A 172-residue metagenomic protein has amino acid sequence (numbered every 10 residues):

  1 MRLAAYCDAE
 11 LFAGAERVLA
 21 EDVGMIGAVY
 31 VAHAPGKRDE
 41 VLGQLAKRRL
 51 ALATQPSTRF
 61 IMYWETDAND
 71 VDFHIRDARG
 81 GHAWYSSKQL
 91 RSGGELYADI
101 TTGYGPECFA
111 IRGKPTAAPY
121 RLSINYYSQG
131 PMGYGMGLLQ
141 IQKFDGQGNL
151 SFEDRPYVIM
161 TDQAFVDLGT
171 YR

Functional and structural regions predicted by a protein language model:
M1-P35: Alpha-helical protein-protein interaction scaffolds
G36-R172: Intrinsic-disorder/low-complexity signal
